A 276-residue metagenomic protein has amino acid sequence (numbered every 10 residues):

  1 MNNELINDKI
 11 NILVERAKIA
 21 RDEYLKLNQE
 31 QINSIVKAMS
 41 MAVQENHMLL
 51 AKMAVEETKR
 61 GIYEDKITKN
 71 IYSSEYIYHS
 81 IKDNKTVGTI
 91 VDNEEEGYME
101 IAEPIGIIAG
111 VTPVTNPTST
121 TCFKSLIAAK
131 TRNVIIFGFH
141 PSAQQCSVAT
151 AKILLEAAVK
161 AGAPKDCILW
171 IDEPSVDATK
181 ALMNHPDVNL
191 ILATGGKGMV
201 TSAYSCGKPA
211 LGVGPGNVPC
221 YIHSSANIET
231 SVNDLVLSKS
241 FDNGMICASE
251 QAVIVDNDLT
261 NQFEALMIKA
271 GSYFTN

Functional and structural regions predicted by a protein language model:
M1-M99, I127: N-terminal Rossmann-like NAD(P)+-binding subdomain of aldehyde/semialdehyde dehydrogenases
N3-I6, I10-A17, L25, Q29 (+16 more regions): Generic structural signal for well-ordered, non-membrane alpha-helical segments in soluble metabolic enzymes
E4-N7, C122-F123, A129, V200-N276: ALDH superfamily catalytic-core signature
A20-L27, A42, N46, E57 (+6 more regions): Change "in soluble alpha/beta enzymes" to "in soluble alpha/beta proteins
R21, V36-M39, A109-V111, I136-H140 (+1 more regions): Short glycine-rich or small-residue beta-strand-to-loop segments that form or flank ligand, phosphate, metal/Fe-S
K26, E30-S40, Q44, M48 (+4 more regions): Aldehyde/semialdehyde dehydrogenase
Y72-S73, C146, Y221, V253: Short secondary-structure boundary/hinge segments and terminal tails
T89-T230: Rossmann-like NAD(P) dinucleotide-binding subdomain of oxidoreductase/dehydrogenase enzymes
